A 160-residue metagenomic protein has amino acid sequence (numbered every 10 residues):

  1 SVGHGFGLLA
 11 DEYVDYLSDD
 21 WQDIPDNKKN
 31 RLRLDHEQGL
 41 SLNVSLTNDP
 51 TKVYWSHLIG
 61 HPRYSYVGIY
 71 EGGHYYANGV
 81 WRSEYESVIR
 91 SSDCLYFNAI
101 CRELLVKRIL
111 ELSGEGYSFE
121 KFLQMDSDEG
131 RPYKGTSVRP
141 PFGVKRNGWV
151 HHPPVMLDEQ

Functional and structural regions predicted by a protein language model:
S1-E12: Active-site recognition of the HExxH zinc-binding catalytic motif
E12-Q160: Replace "(M1/M4/M9/M12/WLM)" with "(e.g., M1/M4/M8/M9/M12/M26/WLM)" and add "not limited to" to clarify scope
